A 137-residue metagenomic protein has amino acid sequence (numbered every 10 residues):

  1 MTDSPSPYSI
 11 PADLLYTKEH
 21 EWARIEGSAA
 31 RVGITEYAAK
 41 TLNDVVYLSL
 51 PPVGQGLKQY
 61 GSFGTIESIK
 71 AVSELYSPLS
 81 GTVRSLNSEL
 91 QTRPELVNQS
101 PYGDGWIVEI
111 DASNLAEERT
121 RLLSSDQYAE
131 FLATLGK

Functional and structural regions predicted by a protein language model:
M1-Q59, E95, Q99-K137: Acidic, low-complexity mobile loops and tails
N43, L57-Y60, G64, V72 (+1 more regions): Generic hydrophobic/packing signal
P52-I66, T82-S85: Short, well-structured beta-strand-loop connectors
I66, L79, A129-A133: A general structural signal for short secondary-structure boundary/capping elements
I69-D104: Mid-chain, well-packed structural core segment of small domains
